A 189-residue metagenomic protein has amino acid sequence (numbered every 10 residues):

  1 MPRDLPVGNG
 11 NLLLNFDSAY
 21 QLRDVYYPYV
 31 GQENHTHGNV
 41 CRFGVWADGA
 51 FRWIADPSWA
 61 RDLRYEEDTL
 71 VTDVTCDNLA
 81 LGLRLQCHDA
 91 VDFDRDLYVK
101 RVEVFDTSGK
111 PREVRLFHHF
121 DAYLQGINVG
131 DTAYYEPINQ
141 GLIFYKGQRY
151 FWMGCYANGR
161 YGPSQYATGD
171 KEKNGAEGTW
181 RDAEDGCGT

Functional and structural regions predicted by a protein language model:
M1-D77, G154-G188: An extended acidic
T75-D77, L81-T189: Polysaccharide-binding surfaces and accessory modules of carbohydrate-active proteins
